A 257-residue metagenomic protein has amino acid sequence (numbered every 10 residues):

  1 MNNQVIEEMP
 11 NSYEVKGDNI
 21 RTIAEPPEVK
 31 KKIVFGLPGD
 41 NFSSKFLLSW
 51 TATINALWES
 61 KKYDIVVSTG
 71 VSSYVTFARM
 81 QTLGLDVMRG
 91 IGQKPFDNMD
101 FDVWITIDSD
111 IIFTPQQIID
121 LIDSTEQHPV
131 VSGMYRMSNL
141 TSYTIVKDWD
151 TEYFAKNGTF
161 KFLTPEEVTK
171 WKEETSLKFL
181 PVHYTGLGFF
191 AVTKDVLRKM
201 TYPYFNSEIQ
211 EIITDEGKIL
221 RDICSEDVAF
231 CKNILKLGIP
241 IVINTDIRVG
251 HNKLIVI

Functional and structural regions predicted by a protein language model:
N2-S73: N-proximal low-complexity "stem/linker" segments adjacent to membrane-targeting elements
N3-I20, E25-V29, K199-I257: C-terminal catalytic/acceptor-binding lobe
F46, A78, Q117-I118: Residues at alpha-helix caps and immediate loop-helix transition turns in enzyme cores, especially N- and C-cap
D64, D102, P129: Conserved acidic residues
V75-D97, K232: Short, conserved alpha-helix that lines the donor NDP-sugar binding/gating region of sugar-transfer enzymes
Q81, D195, A229: Active-site phosphate/pyrophosphate-handling residues
G92-I112: Short beta-strand-to-loop acidic/aromatic patch adjacent to the donor-nucleotide binding site
T114-I212: Conserved catalytic core of nucleotide-sugar-dependent glycosyltransferases
